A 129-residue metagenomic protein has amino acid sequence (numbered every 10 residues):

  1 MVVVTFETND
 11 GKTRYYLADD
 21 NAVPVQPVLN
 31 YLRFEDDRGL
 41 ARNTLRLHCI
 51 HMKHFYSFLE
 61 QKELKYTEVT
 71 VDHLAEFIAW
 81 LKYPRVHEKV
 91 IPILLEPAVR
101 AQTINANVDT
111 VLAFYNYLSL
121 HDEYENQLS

Functional and structural regions predicted by a protein language model:
M1-L40, R46-S57: Basic/aromatic DNA-contact patch characteristic of tyrosine site-specific recombinases
V28-N43, K53-S129: N-terminal core-binding DNA-recognition domain of tyrosine recombinases/integrases
